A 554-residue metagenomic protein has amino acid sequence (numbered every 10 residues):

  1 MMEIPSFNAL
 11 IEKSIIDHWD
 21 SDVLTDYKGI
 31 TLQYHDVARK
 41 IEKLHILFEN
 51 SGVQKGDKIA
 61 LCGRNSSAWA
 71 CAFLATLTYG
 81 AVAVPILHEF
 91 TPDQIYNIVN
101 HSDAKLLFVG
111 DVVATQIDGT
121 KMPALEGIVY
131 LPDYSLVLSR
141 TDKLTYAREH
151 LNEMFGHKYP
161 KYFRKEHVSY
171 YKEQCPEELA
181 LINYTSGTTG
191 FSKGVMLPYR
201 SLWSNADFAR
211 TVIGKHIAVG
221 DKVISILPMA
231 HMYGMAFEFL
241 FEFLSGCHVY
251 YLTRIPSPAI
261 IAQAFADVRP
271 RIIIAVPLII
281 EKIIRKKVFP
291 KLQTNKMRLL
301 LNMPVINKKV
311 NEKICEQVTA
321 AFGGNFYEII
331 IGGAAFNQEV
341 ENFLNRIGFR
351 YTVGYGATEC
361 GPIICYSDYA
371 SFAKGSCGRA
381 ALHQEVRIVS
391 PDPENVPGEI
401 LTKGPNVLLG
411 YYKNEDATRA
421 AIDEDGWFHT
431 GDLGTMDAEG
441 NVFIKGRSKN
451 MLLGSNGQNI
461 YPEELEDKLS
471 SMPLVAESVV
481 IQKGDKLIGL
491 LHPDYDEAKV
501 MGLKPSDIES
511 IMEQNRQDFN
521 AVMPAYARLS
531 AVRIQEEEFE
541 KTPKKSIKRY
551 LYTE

Functional and structural regions predicted by a protein language model:
L10, S51, T78-H157, D485: Structural core segment of the AMP-binding/adenylate-forming
L10-Q33, T189: AMP-dependent adenylate-forming
I30, I46-F90, I226: Conserved AMP-binding/adenylate-forming
Q33-H35, Y171, A180-A206: Conserved AMP-binding A3 loop
R148-Y184, F191, H216-K222: Conserved pre-ATP/AMP-binding loop-to-beta segment of ANL
W203-K222, M232-E316, N325, R350: Conserved AMP-binding/adenylation subdomain of ANL enzymes
A380, E394-N395, E399-G454: Conserved ATP-binding/catalytic segment of the ANL
L452, E477, D485, R516-E554: Conserved C-terminal "lid"/linker of ANL adenylate-forming enzymes
